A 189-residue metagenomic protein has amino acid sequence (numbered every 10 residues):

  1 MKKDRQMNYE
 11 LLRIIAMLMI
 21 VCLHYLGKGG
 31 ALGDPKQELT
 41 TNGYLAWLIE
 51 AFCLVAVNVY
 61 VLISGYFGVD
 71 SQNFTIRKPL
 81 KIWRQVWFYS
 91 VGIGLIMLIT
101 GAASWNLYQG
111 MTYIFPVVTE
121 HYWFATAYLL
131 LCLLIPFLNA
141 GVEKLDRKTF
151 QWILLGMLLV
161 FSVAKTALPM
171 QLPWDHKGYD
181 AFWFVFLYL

Functional and structural regions predicted by a protein language model:
M1-V160, A167: Membrane-cytosol interface segments of multi-pass membrane proteins, especially ER/Golgi lipid-handling enzymes
L154-L189: Loop-centered beta-sheet repeat module
